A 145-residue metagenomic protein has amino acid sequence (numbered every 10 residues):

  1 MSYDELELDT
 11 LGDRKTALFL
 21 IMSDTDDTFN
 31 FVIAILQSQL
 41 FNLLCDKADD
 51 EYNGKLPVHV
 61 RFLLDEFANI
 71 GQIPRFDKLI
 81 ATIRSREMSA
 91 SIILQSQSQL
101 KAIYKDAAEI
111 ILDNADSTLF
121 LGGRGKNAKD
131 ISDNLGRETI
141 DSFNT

Functional and structural regions predicted by a protein language model:
M1-M88, I103, D113: P-loop NTPase motor domains
E7-L8, K15-T16, K78-A81, Q99-T145: P-loop NTPase motor core of the ASCE superfamily
L94: H-loop/switch region of ABC-family ATPase nucleotide-binding domains
